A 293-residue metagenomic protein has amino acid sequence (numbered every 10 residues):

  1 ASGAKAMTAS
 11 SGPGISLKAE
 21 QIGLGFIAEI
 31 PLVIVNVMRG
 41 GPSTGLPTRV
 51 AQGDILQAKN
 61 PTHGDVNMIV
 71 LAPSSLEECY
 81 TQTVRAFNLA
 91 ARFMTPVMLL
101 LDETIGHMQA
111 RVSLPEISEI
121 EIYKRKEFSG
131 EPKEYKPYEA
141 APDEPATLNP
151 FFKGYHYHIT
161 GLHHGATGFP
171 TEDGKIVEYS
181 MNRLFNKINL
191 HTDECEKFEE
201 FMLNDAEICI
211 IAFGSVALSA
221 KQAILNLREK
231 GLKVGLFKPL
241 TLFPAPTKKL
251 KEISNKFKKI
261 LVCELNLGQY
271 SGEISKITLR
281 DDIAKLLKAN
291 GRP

Functional and structural regions predicted by a protein language model:
A1-A58, L71-A91: Thiamine diphosphate
L32-I34, M68-V70, L236, I283-K285: Conserved beta-strand scaffold positions in the cores of enzyme catalytic domains, especially in NTP/NDP-utilizing
P47-V50, H63, L190-D193: Short, functionally important structural connectors and interaction interfaces within domains
Q57-N60, M98: Catalytic cores of enzyme domains
P61-M68: Acidic/polar active-site rim loop that often engages polyanionic ligands
I69-A72, I208-I210: Short cationic amphipathic helices and targeting signals
A91-P293: Flexible, low-complexity linker and terminal segments
